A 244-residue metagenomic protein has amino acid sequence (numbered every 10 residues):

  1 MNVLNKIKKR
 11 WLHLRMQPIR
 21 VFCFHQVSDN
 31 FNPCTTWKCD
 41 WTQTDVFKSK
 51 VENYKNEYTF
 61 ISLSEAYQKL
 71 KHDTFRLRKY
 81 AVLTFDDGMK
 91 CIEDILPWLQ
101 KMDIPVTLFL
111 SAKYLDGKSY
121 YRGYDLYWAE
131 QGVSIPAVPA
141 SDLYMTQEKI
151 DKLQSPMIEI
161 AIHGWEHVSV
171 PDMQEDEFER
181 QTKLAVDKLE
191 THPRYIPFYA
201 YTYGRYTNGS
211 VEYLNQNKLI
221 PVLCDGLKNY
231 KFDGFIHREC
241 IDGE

Functional and structural regions predicted by a protein language model:
M1-L83, K90, D172-E244: C-terminal active-site subregion of NodB/CE4 polysaccharide deacetylases
F22-S28, R78-A81, Q100-T207, Y230-I236: Metal-dependent polysaccharide deacetylase catalytic core of the NodB/CE4 family, i.e., the active-site-bearing domain
S49-E57, W98-M102, P156-M157: A short, Lys/Arg-enriched amphipathic alpha-helix followed by its capping loop at the start of a domain
M89-K90, E166: Short, glycine/acidic-enriched loop or turn micro-motifs at the edges of active sites
E93-P97: Short alpha-helix within the catalytic core of nucleotide-sugar-dependent glycosyltransferases
